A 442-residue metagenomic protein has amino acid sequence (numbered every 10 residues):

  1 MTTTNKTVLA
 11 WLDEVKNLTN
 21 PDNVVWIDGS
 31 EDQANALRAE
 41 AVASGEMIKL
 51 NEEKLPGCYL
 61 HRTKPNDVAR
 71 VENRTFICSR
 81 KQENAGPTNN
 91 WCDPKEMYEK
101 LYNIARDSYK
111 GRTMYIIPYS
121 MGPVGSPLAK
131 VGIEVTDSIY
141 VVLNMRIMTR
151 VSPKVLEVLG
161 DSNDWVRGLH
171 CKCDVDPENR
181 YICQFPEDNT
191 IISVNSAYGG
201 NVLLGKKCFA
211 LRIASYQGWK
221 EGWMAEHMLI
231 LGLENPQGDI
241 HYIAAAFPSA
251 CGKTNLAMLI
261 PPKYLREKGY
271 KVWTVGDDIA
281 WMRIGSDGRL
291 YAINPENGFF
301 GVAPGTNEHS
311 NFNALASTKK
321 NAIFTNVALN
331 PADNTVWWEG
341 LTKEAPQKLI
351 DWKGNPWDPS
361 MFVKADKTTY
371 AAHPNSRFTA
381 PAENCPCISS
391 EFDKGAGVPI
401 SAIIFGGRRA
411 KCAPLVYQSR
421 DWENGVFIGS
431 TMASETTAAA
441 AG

Functional and structural regions predicted by a protein language model:
M1-S162: N-terminal accessory targeting/assembly segments
I48-E53, R62-T63, M97, S108-R112 (+4 more regions): Conserved NTP phosphate-binding and transfer environment spanning the P-loop NTPase/kinase superfamily
Y98-S108, R112-L128, I192-A214, D366-T379: Extended, Lys/Arg-enriched charged tracts that mediate electrostatic binding to polyanionic substrates
S162-H227: Charged, amphipathic alpha-helical linker segments immediately N-terminal to NTP-binding catalytic cores
G222-A225, L231-I240: Phosphate-binding P-loop
I240-L265: Glycine-rich phosphate-binding P-loop
E267-I284: Short beta-strand-centered segment that lines the nucleotide-binding/catalytic pocket of NTP-utilizing
D287-F299: A short alpha/beta connector and helix-capping loop motif
